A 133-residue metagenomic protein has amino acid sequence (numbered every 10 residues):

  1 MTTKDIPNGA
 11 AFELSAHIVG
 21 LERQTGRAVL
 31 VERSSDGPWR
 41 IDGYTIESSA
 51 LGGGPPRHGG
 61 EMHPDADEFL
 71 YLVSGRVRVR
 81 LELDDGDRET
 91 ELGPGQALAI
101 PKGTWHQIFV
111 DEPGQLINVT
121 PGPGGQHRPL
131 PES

Functional and structural regions predicted by a protein language model:
M1-G53, R57-G59: A short, N-terminal "cap"/entry segment at the start of jelly-roll beta-barrel domains of the cupin/DSBH fold
T2-L14, L51, Q107-S133: Double-stranded beta-helix
L30-R33, G53-P64, L81, E89-E91 (+1 more regions): Short histidine-centered beta-strand/loop micro-motifs that create catalytic or ligand/metal-coordination sites
I41, A66-F69, G114: Short, surface-exposed beta-edge/turn micro-motifs
G43, V73-S74, L81-L83, K102 (+2 more regions): Residue-level recognition of conserved beta-strand positions in structured domain cores
M62-V79: Short, conserved beta-strand element in jelly-roll/cupin
D65, L72, G93, P101-G103 (+1 more regions): A short, compositionally biased micro-patch
D84-K102: Short acidic-glycine-tyrosine-enriched beta hairpin
